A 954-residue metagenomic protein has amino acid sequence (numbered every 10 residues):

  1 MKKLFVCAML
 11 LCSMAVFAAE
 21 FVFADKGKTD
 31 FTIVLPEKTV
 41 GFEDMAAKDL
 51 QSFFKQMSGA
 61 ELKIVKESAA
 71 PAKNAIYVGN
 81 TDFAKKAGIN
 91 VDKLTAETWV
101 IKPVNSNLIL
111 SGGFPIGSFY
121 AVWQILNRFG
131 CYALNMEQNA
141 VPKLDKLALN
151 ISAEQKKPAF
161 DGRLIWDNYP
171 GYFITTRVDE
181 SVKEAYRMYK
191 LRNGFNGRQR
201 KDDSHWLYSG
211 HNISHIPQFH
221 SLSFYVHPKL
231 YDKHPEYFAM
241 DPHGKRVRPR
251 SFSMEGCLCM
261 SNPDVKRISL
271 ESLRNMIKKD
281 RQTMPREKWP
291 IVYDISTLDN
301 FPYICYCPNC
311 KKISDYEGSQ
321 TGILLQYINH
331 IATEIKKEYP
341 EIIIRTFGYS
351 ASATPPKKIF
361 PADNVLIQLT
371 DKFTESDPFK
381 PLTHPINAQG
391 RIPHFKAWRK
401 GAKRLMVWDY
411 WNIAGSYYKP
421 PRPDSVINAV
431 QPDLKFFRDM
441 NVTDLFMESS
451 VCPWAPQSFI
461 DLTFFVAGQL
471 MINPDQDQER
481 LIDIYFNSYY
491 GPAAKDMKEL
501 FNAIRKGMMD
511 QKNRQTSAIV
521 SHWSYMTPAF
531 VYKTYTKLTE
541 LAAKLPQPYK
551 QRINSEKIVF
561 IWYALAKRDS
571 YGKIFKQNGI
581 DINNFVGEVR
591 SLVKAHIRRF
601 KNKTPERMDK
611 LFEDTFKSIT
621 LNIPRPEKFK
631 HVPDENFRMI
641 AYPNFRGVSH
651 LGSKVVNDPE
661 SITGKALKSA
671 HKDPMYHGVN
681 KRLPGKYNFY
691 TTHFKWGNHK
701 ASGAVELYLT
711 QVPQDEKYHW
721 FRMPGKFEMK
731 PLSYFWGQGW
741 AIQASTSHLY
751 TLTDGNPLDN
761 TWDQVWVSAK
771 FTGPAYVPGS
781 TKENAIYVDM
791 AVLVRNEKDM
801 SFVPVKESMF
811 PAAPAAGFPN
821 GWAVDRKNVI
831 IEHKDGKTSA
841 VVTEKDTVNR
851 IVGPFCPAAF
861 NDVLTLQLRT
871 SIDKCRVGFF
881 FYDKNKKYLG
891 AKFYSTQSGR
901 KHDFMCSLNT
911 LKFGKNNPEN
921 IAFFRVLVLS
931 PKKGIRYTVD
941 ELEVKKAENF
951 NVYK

Functional and structural regions predicted by a protein language model:
V16-V100, A140-Q155: Acidic, contiguous N-terminal accessory segments
K38, A46-D49, F53, V91-P290 (+6 more regions): Feature activates predominantly on carbohydrate-active enzymes
S261-R267, N275, I386-K495, E499: Structured mid-domain segments that build the active-site/substrate or prosthetic-cofactor binding neighborhood
R345-F373, P420-V426, A455-T463: Substrate-binding cleft/loops of secretory-pathway carbohydrate-active enzymes
A467-Y690, K695-D715, H719-F721, Y734-F735 (+3 more regions): Catalytic domains of carbohydrate-active enzymes that cleave complex glycans
F629-N636, I640, M729-K730, Q738-P814 (+2 more regions): Extracellular polysaccharide-targeting segments
Y642-K665, P814-S839: Extracellular glycan-recognition surfaces and repeat-rich motifs
N688-F689, H693-T751, N760, E844-F913 (+2 more regions): Extracellular ligand-binding interfaces
